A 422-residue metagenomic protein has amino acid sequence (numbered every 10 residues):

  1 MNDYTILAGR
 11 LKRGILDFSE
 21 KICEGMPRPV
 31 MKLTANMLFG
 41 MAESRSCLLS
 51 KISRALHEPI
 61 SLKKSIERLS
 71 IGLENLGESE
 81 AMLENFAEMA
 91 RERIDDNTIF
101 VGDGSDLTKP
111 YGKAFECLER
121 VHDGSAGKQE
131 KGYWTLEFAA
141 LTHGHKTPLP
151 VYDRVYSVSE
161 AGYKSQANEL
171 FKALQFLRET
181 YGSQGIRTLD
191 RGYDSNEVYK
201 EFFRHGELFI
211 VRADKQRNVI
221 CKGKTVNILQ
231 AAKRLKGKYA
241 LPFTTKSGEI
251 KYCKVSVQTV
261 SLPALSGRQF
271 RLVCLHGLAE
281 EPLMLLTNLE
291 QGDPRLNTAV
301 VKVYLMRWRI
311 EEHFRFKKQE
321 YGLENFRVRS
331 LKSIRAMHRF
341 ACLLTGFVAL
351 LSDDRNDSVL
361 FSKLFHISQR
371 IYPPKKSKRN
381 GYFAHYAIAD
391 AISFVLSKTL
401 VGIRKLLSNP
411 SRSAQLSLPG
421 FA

Functional and structural regions predicted by a protein language model:
M1-L48, S65, K113, L141-A422: Single, function-defining residue in the core of a domain
P27, M41-S44, P59-S61, M89-E92 (+1 more regions): Short secondary-structure boundary/capping segments within folded domains
L38, I66-H145, S256-T259: Active-site-proximal, Lys/Arg-enriched surface segment that forms a nucleic-acid-binding/basic interface patch
A42, P59, G72, L76 (+2 more regions): Short gly/ser-rich anion-binding loops that grip negatively charged ligand groups
I52: Short alpha-helical "recognition helix" segments of helix-turn-helix
A55, G72, E320: Short acidic/histidine-centered micro-motifs embedded in hydrophobic/aromatic stretches that mark compact functional
A55-R68: Short, basic interhelical loop/turn and adjoining N-cap of the next helix at nucleic-acid- or acidic-partner-contacting
